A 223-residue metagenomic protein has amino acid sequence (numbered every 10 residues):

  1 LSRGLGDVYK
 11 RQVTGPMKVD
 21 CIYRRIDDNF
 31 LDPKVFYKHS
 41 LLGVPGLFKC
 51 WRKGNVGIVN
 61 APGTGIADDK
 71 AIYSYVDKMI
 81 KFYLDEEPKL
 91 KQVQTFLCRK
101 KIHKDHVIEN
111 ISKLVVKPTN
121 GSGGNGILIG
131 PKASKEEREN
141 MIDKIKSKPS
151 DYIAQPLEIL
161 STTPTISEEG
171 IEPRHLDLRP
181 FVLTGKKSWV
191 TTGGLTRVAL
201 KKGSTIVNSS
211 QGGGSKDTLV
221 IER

Functional and structural regions predicted by a protein language model:
L1, V116-T119, V207: Short, flexible coil/turn micro-motifs enriched in small/turn-prone residues
L1-Y9: Single conserved hydrophobic/aromatic residue that forms the stacking wall/gate of nucleotide- or nucleobase-binding
R3, R24-R25, K117, R179 (+1 more regions): Basic side chains
L5, L47, I72-Y75, Y83 (+4 more regions): Short alpha-helical interface elements
K10-V13, V19, R179-F181: Short acidic loop-to-beta-strand element that houses the catalytic metal-binding Asp/Glu of nuclease active sites
T14-D20, R24-L160: Active-site nucleotide/adenylate-binding loops and adjacent lid/helix of ATP-dependent enzymes
N125-S161, T165-R223: ATP-dependent carboxylate/phosphate-activation module, predominantly the ATP-grasp catalytic core and closely related
